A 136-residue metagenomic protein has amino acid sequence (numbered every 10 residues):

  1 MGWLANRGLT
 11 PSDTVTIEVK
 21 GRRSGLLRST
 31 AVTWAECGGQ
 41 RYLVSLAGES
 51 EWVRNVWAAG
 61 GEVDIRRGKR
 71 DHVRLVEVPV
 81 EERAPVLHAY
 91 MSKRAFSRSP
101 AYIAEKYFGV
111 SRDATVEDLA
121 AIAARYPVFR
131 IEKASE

Functional and structural regions predicted by a protein language model:
M1-S12: Short, basic/aromatic recognition patches
M1-W3, S29-T30, T115-E117: A generic local structural motif
T10-S12, L27, A58, A124: Short, solvent-exposed coil/turn segments
S12-L46: Short beta-strand segments
A35, K69-D71, S135: Short, charged beta-turn/beta-strand-edge "cap" motif at the junction between a beta-strand and an adjacent loop
A47-R130: Short, structured beta-strand-loop surface elements
R130-E136: Short beta-strand-to-coil "C-cap" segments at the C-terminal boundary of structured domains/repeats, marking
